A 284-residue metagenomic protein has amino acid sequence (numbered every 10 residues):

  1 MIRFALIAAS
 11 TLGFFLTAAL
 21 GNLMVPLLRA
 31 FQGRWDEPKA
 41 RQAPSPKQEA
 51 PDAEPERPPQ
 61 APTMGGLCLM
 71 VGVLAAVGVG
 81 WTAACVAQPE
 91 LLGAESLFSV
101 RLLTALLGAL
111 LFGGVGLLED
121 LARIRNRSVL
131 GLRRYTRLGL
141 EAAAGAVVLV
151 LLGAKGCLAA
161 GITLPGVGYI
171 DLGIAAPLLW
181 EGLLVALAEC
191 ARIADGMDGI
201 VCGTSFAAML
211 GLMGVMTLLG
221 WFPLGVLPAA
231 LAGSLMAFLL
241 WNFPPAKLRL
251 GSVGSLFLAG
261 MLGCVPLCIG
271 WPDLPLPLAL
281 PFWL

Functional and structural regions predicted by a protein language model:
M1-E37, Q42, M70-L117, V150 (+3 more regions): Alpha-helical transmembrane segments
L23-A61, L121-L132: Cytosolic, membrane-interface loops and tails of multi-pass inner-membrane proteins
P58-L74, Y135-G145, C202, V253-S255: Select subsegments of transmembrane alpha-helices in polytopic membrane proteins, especially boundary-proximal
P59, L91-L106, R125-G139: Membrane-interfacial loop-to-helix junctions in multi-pass inner-membrane proteins
T63, G116-E119: N-terminal amphipathic, basic-rich helices that act as targeting or association modules
R123-N126, K155-A159: Short, well-ordered, mixed-charge alpha-helical segments that flank or form enzyme active sites
G145-G156: Hydrophobic alpha-helical segments and their helix-loop junctions in multi-pass secondary transporters
G156-Y169: Juxtamembrane/interfacial segments at transmembrane-helix boundaries in multi-pass membrane proteins
